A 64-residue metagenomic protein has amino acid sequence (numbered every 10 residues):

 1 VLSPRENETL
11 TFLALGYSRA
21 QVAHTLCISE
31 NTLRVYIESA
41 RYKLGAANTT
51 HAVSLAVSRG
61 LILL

Functional and structural regions predicted by a protein language model:
V1-E8, F12: Regulatory hinge/linker segments at domain boundaries that couple sensory/effector modules to output domains
T11, H24, S54: A cross-family signal for key residues in well-ordered alpha-helices that form functional helical elements
L13-Y17, A56: Short helix-to-turn junction characteristic of helix-turn-helix DNA-binding domains, especially the helix
S18-H51: Recognition helix of helix-turn-helix DNA-binding domains
T49-G60: Short, basic, alpha-helical segments at the C-terminal edge of helix-turn-helix-like DNA-binding modules
I62-L64: Short C-terminal boundary/hinge segments that cap the last helix of small helical domains
